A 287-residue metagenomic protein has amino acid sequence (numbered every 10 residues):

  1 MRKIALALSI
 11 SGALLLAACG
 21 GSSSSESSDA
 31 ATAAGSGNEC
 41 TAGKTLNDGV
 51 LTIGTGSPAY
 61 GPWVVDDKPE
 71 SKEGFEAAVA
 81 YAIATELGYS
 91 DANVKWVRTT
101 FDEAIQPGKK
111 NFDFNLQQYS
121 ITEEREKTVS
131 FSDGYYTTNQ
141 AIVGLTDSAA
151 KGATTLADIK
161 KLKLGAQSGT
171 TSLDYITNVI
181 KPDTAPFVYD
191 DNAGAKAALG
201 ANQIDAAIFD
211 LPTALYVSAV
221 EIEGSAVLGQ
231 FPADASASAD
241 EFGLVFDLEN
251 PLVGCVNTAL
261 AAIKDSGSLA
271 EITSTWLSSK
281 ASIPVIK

Functional and structural regions predicted by a protein language model:
L15-A18: C-terminal motif of bacterial Sec signal peptides marking the signal peptidase cleavage site
G20-S23: Bacterial signal peptide processing site
G35-N115: Extracytoplasmic small-molecule ligand-binding "clamshell" domains of the periplasmic binding protein/Venus flytrap
I53, P58, K72-L87, S120 (+4 more regions): Bilobed "Venus flytrap"/periplasmic-binding protein-like clamshell domains and structurally analogous long
S57, T137-G144, V220-T258, S279-K287: Periplasmic-binding protein-like
A77, T85-E86, T170, D240-S279: Extended ligand-binding regions for polar small-molecule ligands
N93-L156: Acidic, polar ligand-binding/catalytic clefts
E103, Y119-T128, T177-N178, D205-S238: A ligand-binding cleft/hinge motif common to bilobed small-molecule-binding domains
